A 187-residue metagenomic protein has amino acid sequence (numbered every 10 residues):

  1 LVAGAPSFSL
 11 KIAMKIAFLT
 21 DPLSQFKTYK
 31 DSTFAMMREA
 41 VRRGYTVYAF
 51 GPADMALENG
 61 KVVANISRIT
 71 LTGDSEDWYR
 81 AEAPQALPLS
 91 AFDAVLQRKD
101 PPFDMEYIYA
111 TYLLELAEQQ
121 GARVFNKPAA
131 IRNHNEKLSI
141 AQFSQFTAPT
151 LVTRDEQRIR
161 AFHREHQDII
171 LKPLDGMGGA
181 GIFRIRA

Functional and structural regions predicted by a protein language model:
L1-G4, K27-Y29: Disordered, low-complexity tails and leader-like regions
V2-A13: Short, Lys/Arg-enriched N-terminal segments with co-localized hydrophobic residues within the first ~10-30 amino acids
I16-R42, V47-A187: Active-site nucleotide/adenylate-binding loops and adjacent lid/helix of ATP-dependent enzymes
